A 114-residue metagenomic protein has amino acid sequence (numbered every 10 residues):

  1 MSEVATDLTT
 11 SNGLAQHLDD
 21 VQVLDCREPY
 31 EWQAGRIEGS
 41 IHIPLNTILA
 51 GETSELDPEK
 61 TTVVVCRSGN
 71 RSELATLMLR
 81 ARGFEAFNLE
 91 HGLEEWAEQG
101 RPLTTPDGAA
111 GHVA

Functional and structural regions predicted by a protein language model:
M1-Q22, E28-T61, N70-A114: Rhodanese-like catalytic fold shared by cysteine-dependent sulfurtransferases and DSP/PTP-type phosphatases
V64-V65: Short, surface-exposed ligand- or partner-binding patches at beta-edge/loop junctions that are enriched in aromatics
